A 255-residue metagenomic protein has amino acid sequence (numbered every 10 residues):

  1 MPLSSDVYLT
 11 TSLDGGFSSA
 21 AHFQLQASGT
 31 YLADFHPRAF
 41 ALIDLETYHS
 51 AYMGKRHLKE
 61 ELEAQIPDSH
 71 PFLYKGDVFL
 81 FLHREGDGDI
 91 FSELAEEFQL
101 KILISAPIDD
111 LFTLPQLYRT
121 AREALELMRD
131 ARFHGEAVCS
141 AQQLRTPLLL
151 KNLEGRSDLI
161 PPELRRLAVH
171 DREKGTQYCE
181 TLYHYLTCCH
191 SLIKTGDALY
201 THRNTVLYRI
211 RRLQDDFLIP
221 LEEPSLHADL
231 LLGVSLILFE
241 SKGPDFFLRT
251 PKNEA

Functional and structural regions predicted by a protein language model:
M1-S4: CheY-like receiver
V7-A255: Cytosolic nucleotide-utilizing catalytic cores of signal-transduction proteins
